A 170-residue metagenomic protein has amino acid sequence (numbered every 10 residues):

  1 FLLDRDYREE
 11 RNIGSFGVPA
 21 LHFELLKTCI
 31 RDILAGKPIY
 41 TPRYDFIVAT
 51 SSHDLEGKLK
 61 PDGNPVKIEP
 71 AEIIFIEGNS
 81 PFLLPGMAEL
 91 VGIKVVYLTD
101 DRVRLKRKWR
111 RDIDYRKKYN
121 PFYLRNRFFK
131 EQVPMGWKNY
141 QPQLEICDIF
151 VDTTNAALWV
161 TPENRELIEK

Functional and structural regions predicted by a protein language model:
L2-L59: Conserved nucleotide-sensing/catalytic segment adjacent to the nucleotide-binding pocket in NTP-handling enzymes
L3-D4, R102-R107, W159-P162: Switch/connector loops and helix/strand junctions flanking conserved nucleotide-binding motifs in nucleotide-processing
N12-L21, F122-P134: A short acidic, glycine-rich active-site loop that binds or catalyzes chemistry on phosphate/adenosine moieties
L26, F75, C147: Conserved RecA-like P-loop NTPase ATPase core
A49-L55, E72-F75, N126-P134: Short, flexible loop segments at the rims of nucleotide/cofactor-binding pockets, characterized by
K58-Y115: ATP-dependent NMP and nucleoside kinases share a basic, alpha-helical "lid"
I68-P70, R110-D114, V133-K170: NTP-dependent small-molecule kinase module
L98-L105, Y119-R125, F129: Gly/Ser/Thr-rich active-site loops/lids in small-molecule metabolic enzymes that frequently grip phosphoryl groups
